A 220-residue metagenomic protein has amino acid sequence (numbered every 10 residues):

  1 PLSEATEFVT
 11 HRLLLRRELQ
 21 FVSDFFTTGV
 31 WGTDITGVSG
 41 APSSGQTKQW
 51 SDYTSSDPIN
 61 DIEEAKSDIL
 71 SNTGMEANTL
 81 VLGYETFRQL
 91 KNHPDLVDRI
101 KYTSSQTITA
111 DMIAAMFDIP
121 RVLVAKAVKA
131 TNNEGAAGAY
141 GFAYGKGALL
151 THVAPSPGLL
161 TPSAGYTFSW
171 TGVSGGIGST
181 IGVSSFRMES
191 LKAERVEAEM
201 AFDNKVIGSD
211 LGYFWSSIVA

Functional and structural regions predicted by a protein language model:
P1, A41-D57, V97-A220: Sequence/fold signature of self-assembling virion shell proteins
P1-E76, Y84-K101, V219-A220: Alpha-helical scaffold segments that mediate packing/assembly in large oligomeric complexes
T79-G83, L123-V124: A structural signal for short, well-ordered beta-strand segments and their strand-loop junctions that often border
